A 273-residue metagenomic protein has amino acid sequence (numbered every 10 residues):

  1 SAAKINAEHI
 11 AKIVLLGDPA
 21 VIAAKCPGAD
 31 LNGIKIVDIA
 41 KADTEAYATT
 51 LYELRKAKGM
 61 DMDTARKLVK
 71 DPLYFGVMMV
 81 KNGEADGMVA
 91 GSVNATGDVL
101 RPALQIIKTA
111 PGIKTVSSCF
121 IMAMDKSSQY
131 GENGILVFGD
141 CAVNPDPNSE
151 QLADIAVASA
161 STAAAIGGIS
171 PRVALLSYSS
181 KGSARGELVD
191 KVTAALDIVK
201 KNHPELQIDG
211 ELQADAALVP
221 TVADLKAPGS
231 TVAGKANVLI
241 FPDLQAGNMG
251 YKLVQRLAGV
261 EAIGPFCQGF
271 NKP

Functional and structural regions predicted by a protein language model:
S1-A233, N237-P273: Anion-binding alpha/beta catalytic cores of soluble intermediary-metabolism enzymes, centered on
